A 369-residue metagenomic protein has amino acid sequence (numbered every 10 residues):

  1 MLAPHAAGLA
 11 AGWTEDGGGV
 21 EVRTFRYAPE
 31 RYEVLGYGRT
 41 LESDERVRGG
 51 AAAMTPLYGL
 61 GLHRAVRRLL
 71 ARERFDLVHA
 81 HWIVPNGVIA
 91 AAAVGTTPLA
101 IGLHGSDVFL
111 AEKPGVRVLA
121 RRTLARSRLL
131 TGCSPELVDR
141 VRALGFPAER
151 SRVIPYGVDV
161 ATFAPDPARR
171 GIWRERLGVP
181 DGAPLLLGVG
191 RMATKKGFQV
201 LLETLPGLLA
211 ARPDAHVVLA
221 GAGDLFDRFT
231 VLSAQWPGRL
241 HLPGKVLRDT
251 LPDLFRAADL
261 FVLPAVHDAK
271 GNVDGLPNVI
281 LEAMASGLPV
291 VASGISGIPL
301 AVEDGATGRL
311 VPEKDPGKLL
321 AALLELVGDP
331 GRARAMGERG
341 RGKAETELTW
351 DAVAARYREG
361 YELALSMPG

Functional and structural regions predicted by a protein language model:
H5, E136, G157: Carbohydrate-associated surface elements
T14, A164-V179: A short helix/loop element that forms part of the nucleotide-sugar donor recognition site in Leloir-type
T131, P180-K196, L202-P206: Conserved donor-binding/catalytic core segment of Leloir-type glycosyltransferases
D227-T250: Nucleotide-activated donor-binding/catalytic signature segment of Leloir-type glycosyltransferases, i.e., the conserved
R256-V273, L288: Acidic donor-binding loop of glycosyltransferase active sites
I280, A285, P289-A292, V302: Short hydrophobic beta-strand element within catalytic cores of glycosyltransferases and related nucleotide-activated
A301-G305, R309-P316, E325-G331: Conserved acidic donor-binding segment of nucleotide-sugar-dependent glycosyltransferases
K318, E325, R332-E347, R356-E359 (+1 more regions): A short, well-ordered alpha-helix in the C-terminal region of glycosyltransferases
